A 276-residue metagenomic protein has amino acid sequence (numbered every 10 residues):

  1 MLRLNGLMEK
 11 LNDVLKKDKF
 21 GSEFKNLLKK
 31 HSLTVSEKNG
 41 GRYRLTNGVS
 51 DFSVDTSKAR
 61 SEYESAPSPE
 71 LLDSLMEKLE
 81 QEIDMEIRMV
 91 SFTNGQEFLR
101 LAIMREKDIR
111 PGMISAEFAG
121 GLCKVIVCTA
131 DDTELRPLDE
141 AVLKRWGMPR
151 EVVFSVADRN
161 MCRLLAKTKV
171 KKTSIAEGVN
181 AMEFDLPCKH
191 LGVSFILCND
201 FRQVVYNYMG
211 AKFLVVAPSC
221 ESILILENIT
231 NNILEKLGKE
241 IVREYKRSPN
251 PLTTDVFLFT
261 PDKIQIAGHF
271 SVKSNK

Functional and structural regions predicted by a protein language model:
M1-K29: N-terminus-biased targeting/localization segments
E9-D13, K17, R110-D255, S271 (+1 more regions): A contiguous, surface-oriented mixed alpha/beta subdomain in the mid-to-C-terminal portion of proteins that forms
G21-S32, S36-K189: Charged, alpha-helical interface segments at or near domain boundaries
E37-K38, A217-P218, F259: Generic beta-strand structural signal
G41-R44, S222-I223, I264: Hydrophobic residues embedded in beta-strands of well-ordered beta-sheets
N47, E227, L258-T260: Residue-level signal for short segments within beta-strands and strand-turn junctions of well-structured beta-sheet
S53-D55, S248, I266: Short, solvent-exposed coil/turn linker segments
T254-A267: Short proline/glycine- and acidic-rich turn/helix-capping motifs at secondary-structure junctions
